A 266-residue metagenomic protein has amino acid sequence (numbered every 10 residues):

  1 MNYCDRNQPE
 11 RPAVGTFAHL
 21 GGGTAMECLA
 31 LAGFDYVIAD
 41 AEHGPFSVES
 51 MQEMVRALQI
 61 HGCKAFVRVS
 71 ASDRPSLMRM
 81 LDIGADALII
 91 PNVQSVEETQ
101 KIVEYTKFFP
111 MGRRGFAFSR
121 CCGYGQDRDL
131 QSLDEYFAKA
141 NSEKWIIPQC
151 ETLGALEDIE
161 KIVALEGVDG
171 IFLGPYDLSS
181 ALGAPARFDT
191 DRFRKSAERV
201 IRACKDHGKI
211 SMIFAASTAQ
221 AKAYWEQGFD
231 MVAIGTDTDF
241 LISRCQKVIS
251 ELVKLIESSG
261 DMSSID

Functional and structural regions predicted by a protein language model:
M1-F17, R128-E143, E198-D206, V253 (+1 more regions): N-terminal amphipathic alpha-helix/helix-capping segment at the start of soluble metabolic enzymes
M1-S72, E104, I146, A164-V168: Conserved N-terminal beta1-alpha1 strand-loop-helix module at the mouth
Y3, V48-D82, E104-G112, A138-N141 (+2 more regions): Alpha-helix-loop-beta-strand connector modules within alpha/beta enzyme cores
F17-A18, V37-F46, A65-A71, D86-Q94 (+4 more regions): Catalytic beta/alpha-barrel core
E27, L31, S72-D86, I90 (+3 more regions): Catalytic cores of alpha/beta
P75, A87-E166, I256, G260-D266: Conserved anion-binding
A85-A87, K107-R120, A181-K195, G235-D237: Glycine-rich tight-turn/loop motif centered on a GG-T
A87-K101, I171-S180, F229-V248: Glycine-rich phosphate-binding active-site loops on the catalytic face of alpha/beta enzymes
